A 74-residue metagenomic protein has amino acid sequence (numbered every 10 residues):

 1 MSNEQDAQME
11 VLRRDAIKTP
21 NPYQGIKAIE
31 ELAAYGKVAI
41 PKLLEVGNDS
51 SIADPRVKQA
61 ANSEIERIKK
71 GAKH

Functional and structural regions predicted by a protein language model:
M1-E4, Y23-K37, P55-A72: Structural detector for internal amphipathic alpha-helices that build alpha-solenoid repeat scaffolds
S2-A16, K37-N48, K70-H74: Amphipathic alpha-helical scaffolding segments comprising HEAT/armadillo-like alpha-solenoid repeats
E10, R14-I17, N21-E30: Eukaryotic low-complexity, mixed-charge intrinsically disordered interaction/regulatory segments enriched in acidic
P20-N21, S50-D54: Short inter-helical turns and helix N-cap capping residues of alpha-solenoid HEAT/ARM repeat scaffolds
G47-S50, S63-E64: Short, intrinsically disordered/low-complexity patches at protein termini and at juxtamembrane boundaries
